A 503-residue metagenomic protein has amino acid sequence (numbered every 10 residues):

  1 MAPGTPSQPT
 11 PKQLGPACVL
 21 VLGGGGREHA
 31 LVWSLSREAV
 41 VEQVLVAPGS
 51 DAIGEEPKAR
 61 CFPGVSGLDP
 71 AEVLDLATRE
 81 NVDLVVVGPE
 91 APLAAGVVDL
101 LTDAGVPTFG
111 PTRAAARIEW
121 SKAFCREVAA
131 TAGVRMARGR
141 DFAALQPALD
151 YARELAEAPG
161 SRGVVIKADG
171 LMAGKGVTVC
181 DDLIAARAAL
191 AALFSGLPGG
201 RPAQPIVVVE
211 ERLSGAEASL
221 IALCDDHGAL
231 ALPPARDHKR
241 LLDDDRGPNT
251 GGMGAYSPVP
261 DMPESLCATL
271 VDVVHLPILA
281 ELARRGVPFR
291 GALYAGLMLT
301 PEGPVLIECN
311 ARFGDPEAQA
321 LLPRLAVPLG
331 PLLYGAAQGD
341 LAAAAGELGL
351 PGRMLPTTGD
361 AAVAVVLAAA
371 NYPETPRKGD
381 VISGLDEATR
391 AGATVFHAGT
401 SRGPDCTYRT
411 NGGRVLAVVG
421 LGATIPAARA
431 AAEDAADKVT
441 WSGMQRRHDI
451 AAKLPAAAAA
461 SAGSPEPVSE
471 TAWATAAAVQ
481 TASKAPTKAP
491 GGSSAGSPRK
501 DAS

Functional and structural regions predicted by a protein language model:
M1-R113, D501: ATP-binding N-terminal substructure of ATP-dependent carboxylate-amine bond-forming enzymes
G4-Q13, A158, G339-P351, A458-A502: Intrinsically disordered, low-complexity terminal tails and inter-domain linkers enriched for S/T/G/P/D/E
T10-L14, S36-R37, G54-E55, R79 (+14 more regions): Solvent-exposed alpha-helices and their adjacent loops that cap or buttress functional pockets in soluble metabolic
F109-G176: A conserved helix-loop-beta module that forms one wall/lid of the active-site cleft in ATP-utilizing catalytic domains
G176-L322: Internal nucleotide-binding/catalytic subdomain
V271-L293, N310-R390, G403: Active-site "cap" helix and flanking loop/linker of ATP-utilizing ligase/carboxylase catalytic domains
T400-D405, R409-G463, V468-A476, A502-S503: Generic C-terminus detector
